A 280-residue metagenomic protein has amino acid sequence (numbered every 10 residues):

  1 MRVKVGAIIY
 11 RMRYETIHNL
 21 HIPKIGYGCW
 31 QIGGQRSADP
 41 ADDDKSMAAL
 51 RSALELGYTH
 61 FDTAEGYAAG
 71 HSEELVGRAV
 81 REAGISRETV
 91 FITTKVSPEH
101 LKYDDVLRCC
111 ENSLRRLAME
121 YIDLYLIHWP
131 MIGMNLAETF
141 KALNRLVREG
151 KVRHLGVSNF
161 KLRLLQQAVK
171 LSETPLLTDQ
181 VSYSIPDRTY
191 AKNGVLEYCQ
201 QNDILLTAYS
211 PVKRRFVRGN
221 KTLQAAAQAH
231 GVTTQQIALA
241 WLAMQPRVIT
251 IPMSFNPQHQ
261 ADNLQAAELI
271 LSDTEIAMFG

Functional and structural regions predicted by a protein language model:
K4-V90: N-terminal binding-site loop/beta-alpha segment at the start of enzyme catalytic domains that lines or forms
I9, P130-G280: Beta/alpha (TIM)-barrel catalytic core signal, keyed to glycine-rich beta->alpha loops juxtaposed to Asp/Glu that bind
L20-I25, G57-H60, I85-V90, M119-D123 (+4 more regions): Short, well-ordered coil/turn segments that N-cap beta-strands
Q31-S37, E99-L101, V217-R218, H259-D262: A short acidic, helix-capping loop that chelates divalent metal ions and anchors anionic groups
D39-A53, K102-L117, E138, L165-Q166 (+1 more regions): Short, acidic/polar
R87-H100, L124-H128, S182-Y183: A short, structured active-site edge motif that brings together acidic residues
V106-L126, R145-E149, L171: CE4/NodB-like, metal-dependent polysaccharide N-deacetylase domain that modifies extracellular/periplasmic N-acetylated
